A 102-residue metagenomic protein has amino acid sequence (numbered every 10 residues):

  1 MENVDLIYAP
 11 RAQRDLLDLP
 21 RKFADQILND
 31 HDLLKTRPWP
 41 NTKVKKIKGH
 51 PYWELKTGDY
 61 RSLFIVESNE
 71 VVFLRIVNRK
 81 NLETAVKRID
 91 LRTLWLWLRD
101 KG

Functional and structural regions predicted by a protein language model:
M1, W39-T42, V77: Residue-level signal for pocket-adjacent positions within structured domains
N3-D5, R14, D18, T57 (+1 more regions): Enriched for short, Lys/Arg-rich terminal
I7-A9: PIN/NYN-family metal-dependent endoribonuclease catalytic core
R11, W39, N81: Residue-level recognition of oxygen-bearing side chains
R11-A12, F23: Short S/T/G/P-rich N-terminal loop/turn motif that feeds into the first structured element of a domain
Q26: Charged catalytic carboxylate motif
D30-K56: A short, surface-exposed loop/turn module that caps and links secondary-structure elements
Y60: ATP phosphate-binding glycine-rich loop
